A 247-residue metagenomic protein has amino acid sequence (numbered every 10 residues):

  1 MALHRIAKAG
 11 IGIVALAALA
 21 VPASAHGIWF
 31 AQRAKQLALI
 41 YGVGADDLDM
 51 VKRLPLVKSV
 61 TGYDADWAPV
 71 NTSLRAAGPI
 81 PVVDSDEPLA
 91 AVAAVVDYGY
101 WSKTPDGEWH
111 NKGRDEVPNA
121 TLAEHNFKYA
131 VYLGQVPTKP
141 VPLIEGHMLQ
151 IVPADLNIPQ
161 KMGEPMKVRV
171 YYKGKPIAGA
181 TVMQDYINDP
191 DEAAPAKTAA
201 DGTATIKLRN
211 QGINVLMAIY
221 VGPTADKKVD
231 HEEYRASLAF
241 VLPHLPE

Functional and structural regions predicted by a protein language model:
M1-I11: Bacterial N-terminal signal peptides that target proteins for export
A20-P22: N-terminal signal peptide c-region/cleavage motif recognized by signal peptidases
A25-Q36, T104, N111-M166, Y171-P176 (+2 more regions): Beta-strand-rich domain onsets/edges
R33-D64: N-terminal targeting signals for Sec/Tat export/insertion, comprising classic cleavable signal peptides
K52-P55, K175-D185: Short, ordered, surface-exposed loop/turn motifs in non-cytosolic proteins
K58-A68, T181-P195: Short amphipathic beta-strand segments in non-cytosolic proteins
A76-P81, T198-G212: Glycine-centered loop-to-beta-strand initiation motif
D97-P105, G222-K227: Short acidic/polar inter-strand loop motif in beta-rich domains
